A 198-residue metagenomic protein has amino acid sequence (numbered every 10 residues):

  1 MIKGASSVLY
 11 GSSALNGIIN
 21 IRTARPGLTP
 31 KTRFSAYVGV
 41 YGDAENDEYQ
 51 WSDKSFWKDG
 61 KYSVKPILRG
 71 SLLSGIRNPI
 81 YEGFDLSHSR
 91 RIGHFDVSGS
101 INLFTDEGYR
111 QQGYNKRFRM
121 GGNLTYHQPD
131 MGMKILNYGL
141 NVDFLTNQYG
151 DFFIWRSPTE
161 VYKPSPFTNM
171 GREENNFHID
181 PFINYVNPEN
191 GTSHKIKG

Functional and structural regions predicted by a protein language model:
M1-I2, S13-V38, G42-W51, S63-I67: N-terminal periplasmic accessory domains that precede and gate Gram-negative outer-membrane beta-barrel machines
I2, R22, D85-R91, S100 (+2 more regions): Transmembrane beta-barrel domains of outer membrane proteins
G4, S35-Y41, N102-F104, N141-L145 (+1 more regions): Outer-membrane beta-barrel pore domains and translocons
A5-L9: Short beta-strands and strand-coil junctions in structured, solvent-facing domains, enriched
G11, I76-I80, S89-R91, Q112-K116 (+1 more regions): Short sequence motifs at beta-strands and strand-loop junctions characteristic of Gram-negative outer-membrane
T32, A36, H88-R90, P181 (+1 more regions): Polar/charged side chains located within well-ordered beta-strands of beta-rich proteins
G42-G83, S87, D96-N115, N123: Surface-exposed beta-strand-turn/loop segments characteristic of Gram-negative outer-membrane beta-barrels
D106-N190, H194, G198: Flexible loop and strand-edge segments within Gram-negative outer membrane beta-barrel domains
